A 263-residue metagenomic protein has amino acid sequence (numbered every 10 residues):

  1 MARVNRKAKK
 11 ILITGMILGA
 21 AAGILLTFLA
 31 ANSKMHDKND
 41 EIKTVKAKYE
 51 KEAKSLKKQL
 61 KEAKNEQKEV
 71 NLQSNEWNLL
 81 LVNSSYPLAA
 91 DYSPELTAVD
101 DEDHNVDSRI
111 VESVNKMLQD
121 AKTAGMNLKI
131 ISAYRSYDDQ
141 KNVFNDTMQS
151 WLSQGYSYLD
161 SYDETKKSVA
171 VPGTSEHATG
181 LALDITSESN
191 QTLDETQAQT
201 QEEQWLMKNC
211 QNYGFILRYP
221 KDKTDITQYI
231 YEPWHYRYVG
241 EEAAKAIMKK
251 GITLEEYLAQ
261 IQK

Functional and structural regions predicted by a protein language model:
A2-I13, T27-K263: Extracytoplasmic cell-surface/polysaccharide-interacting catalytic and binding patches
G15-T27: Hydrophobic membrane-insertion alpha-helices, especially the h-region of bacterial N-terminal signal peptides
